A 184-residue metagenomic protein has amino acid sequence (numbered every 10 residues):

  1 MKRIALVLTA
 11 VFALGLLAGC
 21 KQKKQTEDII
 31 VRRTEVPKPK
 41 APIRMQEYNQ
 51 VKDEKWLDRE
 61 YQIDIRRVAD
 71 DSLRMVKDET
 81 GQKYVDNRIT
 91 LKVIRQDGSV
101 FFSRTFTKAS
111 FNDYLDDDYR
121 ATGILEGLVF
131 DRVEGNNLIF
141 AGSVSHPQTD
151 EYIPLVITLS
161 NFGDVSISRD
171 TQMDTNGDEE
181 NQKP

Functional and structural regions predicted by a protein language model:
M1-L8: Bacterial N-terminal signal peptides that target proteins for export
G15-G19: C-terminal motif of bacterial Sec signal peptides marking the signal peptidase cleavage site
C20-K24: Bacterial signal peptide processing site
Q25-R44: Low-complexity, Pro/Thr/Ser/Glu-rich flexible segments characteristic of extracytoplasmic/periplasmic regions
P39-L128: Surface-exposed acidic loop/strand-edge motifs in secreted or periplasmic proteins that form small linear binding
I94-S99, F130-G135, T158-D164: A short, structured loop/turn motif at beta-sheet edges
Y114-P154: Acidic, glycine-rich flexible loop segments
G163-P184: Short, low-complexity, Pro/Ser/Thr/Gly-rich segments in the mature regions of secreted, periplasmic
